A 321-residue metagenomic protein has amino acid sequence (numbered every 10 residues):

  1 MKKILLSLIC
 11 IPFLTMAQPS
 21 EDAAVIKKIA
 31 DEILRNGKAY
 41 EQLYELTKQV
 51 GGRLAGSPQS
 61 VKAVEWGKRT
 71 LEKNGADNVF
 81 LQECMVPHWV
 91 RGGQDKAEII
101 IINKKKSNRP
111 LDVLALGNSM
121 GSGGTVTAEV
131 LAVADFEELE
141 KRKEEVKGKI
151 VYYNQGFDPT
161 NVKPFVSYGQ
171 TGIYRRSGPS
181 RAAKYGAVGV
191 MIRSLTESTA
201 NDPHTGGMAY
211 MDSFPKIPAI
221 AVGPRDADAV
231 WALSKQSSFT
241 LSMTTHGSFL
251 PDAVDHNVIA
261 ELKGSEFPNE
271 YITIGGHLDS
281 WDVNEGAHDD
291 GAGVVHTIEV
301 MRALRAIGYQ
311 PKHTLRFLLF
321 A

Functional and structural regions predicted by a protein language model:
M1-E21: Bacterial Sec-dependent N-terminal signal peptides
M16-R35: Sec-dependent signal peptide cleavage junction
P19, Y44, K48, G52-I150 (+1 more regions): Noncatalytic luminal/extracellular "stalk/propeptide" segments of secretory-pathway proteins
A24, N36-K62, K68-N74, N78 (+4 more regions): Catalytic-core environment of secreted peptidases
A24-V25, I102, D112-E144, M208-A287 (+1 more regions): Soluble metallo-hydrolase cores and metallopeptidase-like ectodomains found primarily in the secretory/periplasmic
L81, Y153, I192, L241-M243: General beta-strand structural signal in soluble alpha/beta enzymes
C84, F320-A321: Short loop/turn motifs enriched for small/polar and acidic residues
R109-P218, E285: Extracellular/luminal Protease-associated
